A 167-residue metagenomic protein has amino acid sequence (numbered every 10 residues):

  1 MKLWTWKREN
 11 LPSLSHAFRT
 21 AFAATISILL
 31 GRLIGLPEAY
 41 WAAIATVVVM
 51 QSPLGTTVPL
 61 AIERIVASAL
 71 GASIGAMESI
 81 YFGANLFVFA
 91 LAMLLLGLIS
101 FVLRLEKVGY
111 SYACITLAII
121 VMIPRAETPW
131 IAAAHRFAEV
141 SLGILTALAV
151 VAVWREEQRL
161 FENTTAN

Functional and structural regions predicted by a protein language model:
M1-N167: Alpha-helical transmembrane segments and their membrane-interface boundaries that form or gate the permeation pathway
